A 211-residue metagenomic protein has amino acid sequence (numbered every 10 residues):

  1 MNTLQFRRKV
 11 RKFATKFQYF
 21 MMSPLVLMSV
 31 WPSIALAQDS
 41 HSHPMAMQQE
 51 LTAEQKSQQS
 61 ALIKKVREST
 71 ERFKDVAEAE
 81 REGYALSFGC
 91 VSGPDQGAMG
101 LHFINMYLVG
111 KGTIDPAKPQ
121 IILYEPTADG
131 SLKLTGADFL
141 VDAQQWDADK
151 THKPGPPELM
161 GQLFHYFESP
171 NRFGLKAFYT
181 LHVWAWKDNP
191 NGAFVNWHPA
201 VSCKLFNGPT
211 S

Functional and structural regions predicted by a protein language model:
M1-K16: N-terminal secretory signal peptides that target proteins for export/translocation
Y19-V30: Bacterial N-terminal signal peptides
W31-A37: Sec/Tat signal peptide C-region and signal peptidase I cleavage site
Q38-S211: Primary mode marks residue(s) on the alpha4-beta5-alpha5 output face of response regulator receiver
